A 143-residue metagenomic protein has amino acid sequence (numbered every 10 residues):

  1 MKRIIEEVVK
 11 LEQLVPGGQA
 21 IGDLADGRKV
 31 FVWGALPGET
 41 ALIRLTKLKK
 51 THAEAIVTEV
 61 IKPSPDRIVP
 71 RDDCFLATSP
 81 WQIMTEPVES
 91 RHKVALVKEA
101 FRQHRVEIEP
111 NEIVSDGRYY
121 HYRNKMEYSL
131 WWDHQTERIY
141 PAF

Functional and structural regions predicted by a protein language model:
M1-F143: Non-catalytic accessory regions of SAM-dependent methyltransferases
